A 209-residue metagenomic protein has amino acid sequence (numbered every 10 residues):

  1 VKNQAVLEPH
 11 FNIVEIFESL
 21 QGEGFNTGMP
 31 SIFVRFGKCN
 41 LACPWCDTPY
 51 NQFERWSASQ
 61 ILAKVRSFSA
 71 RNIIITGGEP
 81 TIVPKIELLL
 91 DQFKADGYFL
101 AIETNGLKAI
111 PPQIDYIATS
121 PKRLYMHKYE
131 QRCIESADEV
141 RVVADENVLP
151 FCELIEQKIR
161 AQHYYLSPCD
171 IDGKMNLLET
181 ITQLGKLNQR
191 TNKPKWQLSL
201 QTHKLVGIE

Functional and structural regions predicted by a protein language model:
K2-P30, Q183: Short, Lys/Arg-rich amphipathic segments at extreme N-termini
L7, F11-E15, P30-S31, F36 (+1 more regions): Conserved Radical SAM active-site core
Q21-F25, A42, G207-E209: Short N-terminal binding/cap micro-motifs at the start of the first secondary-structure element
L62, T81-E209: Conserved AdoMet/S-adenosylmethionine-binding subsite of the radical SAM
